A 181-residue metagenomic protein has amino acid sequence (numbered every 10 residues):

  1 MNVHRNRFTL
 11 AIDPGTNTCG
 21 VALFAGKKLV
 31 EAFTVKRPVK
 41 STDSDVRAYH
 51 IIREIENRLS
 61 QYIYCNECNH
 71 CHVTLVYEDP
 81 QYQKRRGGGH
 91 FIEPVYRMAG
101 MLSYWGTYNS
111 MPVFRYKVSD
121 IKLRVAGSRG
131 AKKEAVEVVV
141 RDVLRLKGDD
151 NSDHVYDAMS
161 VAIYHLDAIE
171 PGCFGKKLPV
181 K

Functional and structural regions predicted by a protein language model:
M1-K181: Phosphate- and other anionic-substrate recognition elements at nucleic-acid/protein interfaces
